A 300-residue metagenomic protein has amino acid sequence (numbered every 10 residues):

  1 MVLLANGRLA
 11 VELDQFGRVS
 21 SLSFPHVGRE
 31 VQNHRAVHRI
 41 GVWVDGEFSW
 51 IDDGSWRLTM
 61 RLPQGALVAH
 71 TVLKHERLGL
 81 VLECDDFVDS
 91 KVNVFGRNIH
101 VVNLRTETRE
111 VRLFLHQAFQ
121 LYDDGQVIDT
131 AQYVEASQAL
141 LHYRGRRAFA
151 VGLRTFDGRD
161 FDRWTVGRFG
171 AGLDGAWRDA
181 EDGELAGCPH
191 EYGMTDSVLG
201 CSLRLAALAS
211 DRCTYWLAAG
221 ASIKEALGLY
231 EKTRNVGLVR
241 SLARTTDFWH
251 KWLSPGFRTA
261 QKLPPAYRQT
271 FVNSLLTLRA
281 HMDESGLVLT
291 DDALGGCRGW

Functional and structural regions predicted by a protein language model:
M1-T270, C297-G299: Terminal accessory carbohydrate-recognition/targeting modules of carbohydrate-active enzymes
S274-T277: Conserved hydrophobic/aromatic pocket- or pore-lining residues that grip, position, or stack substrates in active sites
M282-W300: Glycine- and aromatic-rich loop/turn segments at beta-sheet edges
